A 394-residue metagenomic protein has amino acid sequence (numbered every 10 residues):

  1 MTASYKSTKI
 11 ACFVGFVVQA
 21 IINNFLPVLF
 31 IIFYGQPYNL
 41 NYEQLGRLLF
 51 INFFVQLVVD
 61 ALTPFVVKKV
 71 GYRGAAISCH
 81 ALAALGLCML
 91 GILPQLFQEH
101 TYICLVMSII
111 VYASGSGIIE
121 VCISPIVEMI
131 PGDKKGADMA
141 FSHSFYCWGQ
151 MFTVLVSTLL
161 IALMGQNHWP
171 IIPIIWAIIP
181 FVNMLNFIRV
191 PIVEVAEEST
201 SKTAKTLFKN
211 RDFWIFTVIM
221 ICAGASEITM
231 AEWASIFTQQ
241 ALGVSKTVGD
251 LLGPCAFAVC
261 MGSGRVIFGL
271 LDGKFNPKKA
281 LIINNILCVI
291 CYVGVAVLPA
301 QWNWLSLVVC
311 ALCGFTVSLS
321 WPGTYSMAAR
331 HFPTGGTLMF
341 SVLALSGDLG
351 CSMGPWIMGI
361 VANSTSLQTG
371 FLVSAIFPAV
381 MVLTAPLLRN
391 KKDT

Functional and structural regions predicted by a protein language model:
L26-V28, N210-S263: Extracytoplasmic gate region of multi-pass secondary transporters
R47-F65, C255-I267: Central cavity-lining transmembrane alpha-helices of secondary-active solute carriers, predominantly the Major
V59-Y72, R265-P277, A362: Helix-to-loop junctions at the C-terminal end of transmembrane segments in multipass secondary transporters
A81-E99, L287-A300: C-terminal ends and interior cores of transmembrane alpha-helices in multi-pass membrane transporters/permeases
S108-S144: Cytoplasmic helix-loop-helix junction between adjacent transmembrane helices in 12-TM secondary transporters
I118-P131, S318-F332: Intracellular juxtamembrane helix-capping segments at the cytosolic ends of symmetry-related transmembrane helices
F141-I192: Helix-loop-helix hairpin linking two adjacent transmembrane segments in secondary transporters
K278-T324: C-terminal transmembrane helical hairpin of 12-TM major facilitator-type secondary transporters
